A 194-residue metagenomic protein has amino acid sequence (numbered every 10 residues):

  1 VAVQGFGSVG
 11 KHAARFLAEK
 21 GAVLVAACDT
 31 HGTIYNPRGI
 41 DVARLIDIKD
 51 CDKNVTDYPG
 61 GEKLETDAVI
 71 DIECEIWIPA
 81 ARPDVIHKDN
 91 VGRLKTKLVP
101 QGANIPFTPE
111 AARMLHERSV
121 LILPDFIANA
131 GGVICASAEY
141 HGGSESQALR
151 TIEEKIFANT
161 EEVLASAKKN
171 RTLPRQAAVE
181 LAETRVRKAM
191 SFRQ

Functional and structural regions predicted by a protein language model:
V1-E73: Glycine-rich phosphate/diphosphate-binding loop of Rossmann-like nucleotide-binding domains
A2, I76-I78, P100: Structural motif
D29-G32, R82, N104, F126-A128: Short, ordered loop/turn segments at secondary-structure junctions
G60-G61, I78-D84, G102-P106: A general structural motif
L64-C74, R82-V99: Rossmann-fold NAD(P) dinucleotide-binding segment
T96-Q194: Adenosine-phosphate binding glycine-rich loop
